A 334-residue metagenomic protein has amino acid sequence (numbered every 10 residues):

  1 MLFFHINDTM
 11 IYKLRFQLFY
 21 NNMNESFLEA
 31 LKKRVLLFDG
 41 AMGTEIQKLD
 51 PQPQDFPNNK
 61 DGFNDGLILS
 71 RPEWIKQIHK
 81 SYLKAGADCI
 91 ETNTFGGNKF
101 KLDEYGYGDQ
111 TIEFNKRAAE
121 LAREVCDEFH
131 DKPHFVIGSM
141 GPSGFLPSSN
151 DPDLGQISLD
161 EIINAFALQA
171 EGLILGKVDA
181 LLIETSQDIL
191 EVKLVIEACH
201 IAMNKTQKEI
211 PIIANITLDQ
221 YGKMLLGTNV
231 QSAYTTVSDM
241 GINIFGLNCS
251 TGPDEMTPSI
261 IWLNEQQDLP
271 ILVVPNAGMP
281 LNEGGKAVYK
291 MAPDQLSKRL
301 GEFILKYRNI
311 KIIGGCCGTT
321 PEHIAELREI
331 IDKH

Functional and structural regions predicted by a protein language model:
F4-N22: Short, Lys/Arg-enriched N-terminal segments with co-localized hydrophobic residues within the first ~10-30 amino acids
F19-H334: Domain-level signal for soluble alpha/beta catalytic cores
